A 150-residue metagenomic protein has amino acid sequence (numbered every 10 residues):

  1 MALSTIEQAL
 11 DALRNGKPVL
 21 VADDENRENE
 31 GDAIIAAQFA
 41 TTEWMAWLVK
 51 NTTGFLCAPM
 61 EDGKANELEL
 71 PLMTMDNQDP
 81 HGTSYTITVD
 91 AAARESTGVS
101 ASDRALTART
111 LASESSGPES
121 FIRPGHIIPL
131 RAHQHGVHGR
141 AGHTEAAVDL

Functional and structural regions predicted by a protein language model:
M1-L150: Catalytic domains of riboflavin
